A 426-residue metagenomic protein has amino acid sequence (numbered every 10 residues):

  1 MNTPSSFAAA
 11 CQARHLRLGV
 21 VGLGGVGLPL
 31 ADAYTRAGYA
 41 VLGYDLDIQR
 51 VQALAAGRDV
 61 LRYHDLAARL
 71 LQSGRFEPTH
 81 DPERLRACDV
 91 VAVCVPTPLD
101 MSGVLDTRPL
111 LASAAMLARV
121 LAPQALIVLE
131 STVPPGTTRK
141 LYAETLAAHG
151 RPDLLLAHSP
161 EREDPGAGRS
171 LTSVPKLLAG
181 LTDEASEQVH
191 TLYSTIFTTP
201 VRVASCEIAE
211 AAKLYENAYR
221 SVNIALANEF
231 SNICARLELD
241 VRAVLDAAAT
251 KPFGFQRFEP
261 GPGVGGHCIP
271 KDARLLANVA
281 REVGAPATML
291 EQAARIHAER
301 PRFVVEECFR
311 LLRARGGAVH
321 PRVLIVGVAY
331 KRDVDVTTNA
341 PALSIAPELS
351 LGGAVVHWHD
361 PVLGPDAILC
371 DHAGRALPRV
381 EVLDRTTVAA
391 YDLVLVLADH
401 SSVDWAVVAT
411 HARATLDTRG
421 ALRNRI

Functional and structural regions predicted by a protein language model:
N2-I426: Structural/interface elements that position substrates and couple domains in central-metabolism enzymes
